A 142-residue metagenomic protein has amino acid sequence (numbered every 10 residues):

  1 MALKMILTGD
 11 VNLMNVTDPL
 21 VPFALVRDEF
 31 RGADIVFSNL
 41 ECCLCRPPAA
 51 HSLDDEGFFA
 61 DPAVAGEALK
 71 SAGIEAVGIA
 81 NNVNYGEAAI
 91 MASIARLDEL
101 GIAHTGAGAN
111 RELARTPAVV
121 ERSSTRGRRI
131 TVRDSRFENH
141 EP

Functional and structural regions predicted by a protein language model:
M1-P142: Acidic, metal/ion-coordinating pockets
